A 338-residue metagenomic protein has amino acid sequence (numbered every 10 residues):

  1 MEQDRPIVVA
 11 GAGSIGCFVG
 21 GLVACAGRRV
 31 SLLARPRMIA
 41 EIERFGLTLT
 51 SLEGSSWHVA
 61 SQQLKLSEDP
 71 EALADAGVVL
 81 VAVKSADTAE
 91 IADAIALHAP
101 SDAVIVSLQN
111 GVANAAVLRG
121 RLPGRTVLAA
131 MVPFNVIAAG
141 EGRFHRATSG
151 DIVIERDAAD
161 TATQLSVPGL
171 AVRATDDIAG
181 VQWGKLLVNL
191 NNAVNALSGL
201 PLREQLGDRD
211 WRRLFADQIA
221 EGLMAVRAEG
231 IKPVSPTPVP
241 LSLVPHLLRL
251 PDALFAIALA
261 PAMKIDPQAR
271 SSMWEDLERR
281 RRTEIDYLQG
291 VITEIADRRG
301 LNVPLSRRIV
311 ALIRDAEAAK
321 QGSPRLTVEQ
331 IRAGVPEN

Functional and structural regions predicted by a protein language model:
M1-S55: NAD(P)+-binding Rossmann beta1-loop-alpha1 motif at the extreme N-terminus of oxidoreductases
R28, L170, I231: Short phosphate-binding/catalytic loops that engage adenosine nucleotides
R28-S31, A76-V79, S101-I105, S149-I152 (+1 more regions): Short active-site oxyanion
W57-H145: Rossmann-like NAD(P)(H) cofactor-binding subdomain of soluble oxidoreductases
N110-L200: Rossmann-fold dinucleotide-binding core
G199-L214: Active-site lid/adjacent beta-loop-alpha segment flanking the redox-cofactor pocket in flavoenzymes
A220-N338: NAD(P)-dependent Rossmann-like dehydrogenase/reductase catalytic/cofactor-binding core
